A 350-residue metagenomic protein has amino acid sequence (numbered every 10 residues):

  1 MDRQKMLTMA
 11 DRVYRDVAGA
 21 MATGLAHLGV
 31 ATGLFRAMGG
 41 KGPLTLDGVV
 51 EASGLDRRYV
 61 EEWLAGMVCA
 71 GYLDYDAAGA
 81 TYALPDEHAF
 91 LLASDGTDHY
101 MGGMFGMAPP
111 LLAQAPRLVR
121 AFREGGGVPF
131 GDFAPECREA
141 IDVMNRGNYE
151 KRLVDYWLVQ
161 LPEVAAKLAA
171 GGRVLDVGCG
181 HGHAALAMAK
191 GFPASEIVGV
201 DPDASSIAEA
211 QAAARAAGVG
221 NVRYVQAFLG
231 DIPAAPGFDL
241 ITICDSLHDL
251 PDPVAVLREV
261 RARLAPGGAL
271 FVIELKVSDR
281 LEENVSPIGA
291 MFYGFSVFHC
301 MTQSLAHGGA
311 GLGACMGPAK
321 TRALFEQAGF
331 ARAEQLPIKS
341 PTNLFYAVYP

Functional and structural regions predicted by a protein language model:
Q4, R12-A20, L25-G29, A37 (+1 more regions): Conserved Class I S-adenosyl-L-methionine-dependent methyltransferase catalytic core
M38-G42: Short helix-to-turn junction characteristic of helix-turn-helix DNA-binding domains, especially the helix
L46-E51: A short acidic, leucine-rich amphipathic alpha-helix
L55-G66: Short amphipathic alpha-helical interaction segments
L111-H248, P253-A255, I273: Conserved adenosyl
V254-P266: A short glycine-rich, Lys/Arg-flanked "PGG" loop and its adjoining helix->strand segment in the class I
I273-A328, E334: C-terminal alpha-helical "lid/dimerization" subdomain adjacent to the S-adenosyl-L-methionine
A328-P350: Core SAM-dependent methyltransferase catalytic element
